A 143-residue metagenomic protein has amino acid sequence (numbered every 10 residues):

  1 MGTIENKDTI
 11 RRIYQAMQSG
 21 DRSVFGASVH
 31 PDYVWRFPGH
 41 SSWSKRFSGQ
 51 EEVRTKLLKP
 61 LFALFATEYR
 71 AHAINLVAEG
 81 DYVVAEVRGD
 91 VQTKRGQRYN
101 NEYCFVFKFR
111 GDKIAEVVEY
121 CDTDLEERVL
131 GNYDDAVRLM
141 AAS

Functional and structural regions predicted by a protein language model:
M1-P31, D135-S143: Short, low-complexity N-terminal intrinsically disordered segments enriched in polar/charged residues
G2-E5, K59-S143: A beta-strand edge to alpha-helix "cap/lid" segment located at domain peripheries
D8-Q18, S42-R46, L61-F65, E86: Short, mixed-charge, low-aromatic patches
I10-I13, V24-V29, Y33, V53 (+3 more regions): Hydrophobic pocket/interface hotspot
S19, S48, R95: Short glycine-rich loop/turn motifs that provide flexible caps or phosphate-binding loops at active sites
H30-E79: A solvent-exposed, acidic/Ser-Thr-rich amphipathic alpha-helical stretch
